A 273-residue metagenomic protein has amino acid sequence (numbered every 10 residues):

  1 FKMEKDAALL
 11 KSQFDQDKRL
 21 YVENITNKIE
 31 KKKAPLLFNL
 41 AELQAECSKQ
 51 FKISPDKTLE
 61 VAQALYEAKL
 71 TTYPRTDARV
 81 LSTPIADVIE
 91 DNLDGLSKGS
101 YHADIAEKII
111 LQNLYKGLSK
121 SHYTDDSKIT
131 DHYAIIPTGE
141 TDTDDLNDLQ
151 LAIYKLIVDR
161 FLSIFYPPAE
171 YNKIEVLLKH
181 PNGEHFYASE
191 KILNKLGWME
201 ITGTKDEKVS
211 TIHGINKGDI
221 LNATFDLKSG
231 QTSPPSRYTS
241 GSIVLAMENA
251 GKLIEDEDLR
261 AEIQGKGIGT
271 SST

Functional and structural regions predicted by a protein language model:
F1-T273: Core catalytic DNA strand-manipulation module of type IA topoisomerases
